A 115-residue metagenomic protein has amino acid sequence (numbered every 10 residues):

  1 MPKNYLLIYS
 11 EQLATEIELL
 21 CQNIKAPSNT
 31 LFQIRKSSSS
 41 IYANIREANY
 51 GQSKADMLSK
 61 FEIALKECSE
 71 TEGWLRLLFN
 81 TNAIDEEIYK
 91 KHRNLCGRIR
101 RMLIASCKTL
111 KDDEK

Functional and structural regions predicted by a protein language model:
M1-K115: Amphipathic alpha-helical assembly/interaction segments
